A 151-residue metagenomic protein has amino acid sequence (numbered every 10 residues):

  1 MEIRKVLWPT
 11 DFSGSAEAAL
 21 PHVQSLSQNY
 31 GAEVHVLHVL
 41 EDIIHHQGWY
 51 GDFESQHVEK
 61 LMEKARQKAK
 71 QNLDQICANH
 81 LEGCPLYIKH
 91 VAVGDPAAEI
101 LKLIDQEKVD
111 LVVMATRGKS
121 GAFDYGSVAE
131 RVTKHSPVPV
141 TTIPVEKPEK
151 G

Functional and structural regions predicted by a protein language model:
M1, C77-V112, K147-G151: Structural beta-alpha unit
E2-Q56: Small/aliphatic-rich secondary-structure junction motif
Q24, A78, E130: Active-site phosphate/pyrophosphate- and oxyanion-stabilizing loops and adjacent acidic/basic residues in soluble
L37, I88-A92, T141: General small-molecule cofactor/ligand-binding pocket signal
G51-S55, Q106-E107, E130-R131: Short, hinge-like loop/turn segments at secondary-structure boundaries
S55-Q71: A short acidic, glycine-rich active-site loop that binds or catalyzes chemistry on phosphate/adenosine moieties
L111-R131, H135, E149-G151: Glycine-rich, Arg-bearing micro-motifs that act as flexible, cationic patches
